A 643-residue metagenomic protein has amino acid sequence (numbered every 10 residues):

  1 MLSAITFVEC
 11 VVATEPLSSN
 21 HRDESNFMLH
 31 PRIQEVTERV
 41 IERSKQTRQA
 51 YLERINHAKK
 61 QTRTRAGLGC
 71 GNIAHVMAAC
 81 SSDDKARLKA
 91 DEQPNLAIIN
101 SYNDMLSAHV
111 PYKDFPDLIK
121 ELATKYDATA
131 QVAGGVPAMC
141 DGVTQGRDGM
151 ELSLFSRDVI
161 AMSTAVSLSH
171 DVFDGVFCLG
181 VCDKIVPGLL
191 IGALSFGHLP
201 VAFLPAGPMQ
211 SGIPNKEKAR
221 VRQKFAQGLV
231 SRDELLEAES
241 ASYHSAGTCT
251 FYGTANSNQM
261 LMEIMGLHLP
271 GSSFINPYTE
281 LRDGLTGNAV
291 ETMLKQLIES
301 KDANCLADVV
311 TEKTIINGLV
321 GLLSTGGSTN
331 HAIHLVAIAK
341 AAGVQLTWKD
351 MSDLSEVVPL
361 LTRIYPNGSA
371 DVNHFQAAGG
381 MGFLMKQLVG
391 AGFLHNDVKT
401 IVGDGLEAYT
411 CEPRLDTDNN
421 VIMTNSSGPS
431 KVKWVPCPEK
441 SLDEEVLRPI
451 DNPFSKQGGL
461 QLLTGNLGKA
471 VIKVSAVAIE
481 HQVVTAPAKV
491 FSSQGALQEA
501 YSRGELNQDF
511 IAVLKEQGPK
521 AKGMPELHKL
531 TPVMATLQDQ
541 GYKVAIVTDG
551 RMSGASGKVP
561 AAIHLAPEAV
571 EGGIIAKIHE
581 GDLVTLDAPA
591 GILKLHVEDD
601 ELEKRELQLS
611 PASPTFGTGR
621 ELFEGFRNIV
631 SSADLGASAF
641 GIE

Functional and structural regions predicted by a protein language model:
N20-P94, N100-D104, A108, D117-G134 (+7 more regions): Catalytic or ion-coupling anion/metal-binding cores of large enzyme and transporter domains
D114: Acidic/charged coordination and interface sites in well-structured regions
A133-D171: N-terminal small/polar loop signature for handling phosphorylated ligands or for N-terminal nucleophile
R157-T164, S169-V176, Q498-L506, V513: Contiguous domain-boundary segments centered on the initiation and propagation of an alpha-helix
S167-L189, A202-L204: A short, small-residue-rich loop immediately preceding and capping a beta-strand
